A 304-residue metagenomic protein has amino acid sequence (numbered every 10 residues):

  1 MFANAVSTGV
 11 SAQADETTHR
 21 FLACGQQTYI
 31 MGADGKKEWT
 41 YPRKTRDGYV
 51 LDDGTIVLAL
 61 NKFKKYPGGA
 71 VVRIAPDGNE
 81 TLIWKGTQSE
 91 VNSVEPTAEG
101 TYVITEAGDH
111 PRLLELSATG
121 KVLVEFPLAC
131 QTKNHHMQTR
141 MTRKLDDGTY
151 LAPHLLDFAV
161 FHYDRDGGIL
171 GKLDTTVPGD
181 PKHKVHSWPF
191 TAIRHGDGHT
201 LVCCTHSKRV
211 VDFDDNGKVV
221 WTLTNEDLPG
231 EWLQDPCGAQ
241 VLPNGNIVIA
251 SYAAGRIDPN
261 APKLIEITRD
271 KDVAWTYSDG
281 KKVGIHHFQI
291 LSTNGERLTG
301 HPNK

Functional and structural regions predicted by a protein language model:
M1-S7: Bacterial N-terminal signal peptides
T8-A12: Sec/Tat signal peptide C-region and signal peptidase I cleavage site
Q13-K304: Histidine-/acidic-rich catalytic cores in large beta-rich domains
